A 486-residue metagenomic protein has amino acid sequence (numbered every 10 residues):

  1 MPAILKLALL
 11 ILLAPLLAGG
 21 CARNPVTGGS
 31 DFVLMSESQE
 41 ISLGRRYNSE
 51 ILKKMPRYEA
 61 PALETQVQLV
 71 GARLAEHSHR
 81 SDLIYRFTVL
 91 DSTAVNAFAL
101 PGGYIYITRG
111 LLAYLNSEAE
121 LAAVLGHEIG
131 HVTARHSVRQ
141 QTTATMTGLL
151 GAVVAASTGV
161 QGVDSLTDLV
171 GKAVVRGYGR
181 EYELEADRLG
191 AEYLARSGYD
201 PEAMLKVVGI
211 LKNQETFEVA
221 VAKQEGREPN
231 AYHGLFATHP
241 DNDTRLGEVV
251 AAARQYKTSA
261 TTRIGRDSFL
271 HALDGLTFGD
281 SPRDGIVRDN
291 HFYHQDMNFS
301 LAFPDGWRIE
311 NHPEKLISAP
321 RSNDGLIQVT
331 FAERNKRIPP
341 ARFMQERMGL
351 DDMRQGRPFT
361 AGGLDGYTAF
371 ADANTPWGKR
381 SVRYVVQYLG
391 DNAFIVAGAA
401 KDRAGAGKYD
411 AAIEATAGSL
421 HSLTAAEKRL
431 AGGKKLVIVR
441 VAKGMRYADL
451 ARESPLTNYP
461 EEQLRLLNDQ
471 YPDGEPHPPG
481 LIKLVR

Functional and structural regions predicted by a protein language model:
M1-I11: Bacterial N-terminal signal peptides that target proteins for export
L17-G20: C-terminal motif of bacterial Sec signal peptides marking the signal peptidase cleavage site
A22-G162, K172-V175, L189-N230, L235 (+5 more regions): Peri-catalytic and regulatory segments of divalent metal-dependent proteins
A122, Y256, V396-K435: Surface-exposed amphipathic alpha-helical segments
S300-R347, A373: Secretory pathway targeting signatures of secreted, lumenal, and periplasmic proteins
Q345-F394: Signature of long, low-cysteine stretches enriched in small and polar/charged residues
K428-N458: Primarily a LysM-type cell-wall glycan-binding module
E461-R486: Extracellular LysM carbohydrate-binding repeats and other cell-envelope/extracellular binding modules
